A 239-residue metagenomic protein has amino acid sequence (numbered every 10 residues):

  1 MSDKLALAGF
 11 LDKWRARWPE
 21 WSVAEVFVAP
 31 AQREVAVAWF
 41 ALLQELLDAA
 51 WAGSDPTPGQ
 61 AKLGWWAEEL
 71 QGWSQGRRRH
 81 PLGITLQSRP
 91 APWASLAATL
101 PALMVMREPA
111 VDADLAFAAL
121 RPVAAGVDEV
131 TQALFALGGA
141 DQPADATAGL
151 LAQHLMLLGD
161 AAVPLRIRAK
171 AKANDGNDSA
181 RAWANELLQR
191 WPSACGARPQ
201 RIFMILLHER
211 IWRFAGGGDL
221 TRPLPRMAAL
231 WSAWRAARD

Functional and structural regions predicted by a protein language model:
M1-E68, G72-T85, L96, L100 (+4 more regions): Catalytic cores of Mg2+-dependent Asp-rich isoprenoid enzymes
P90-W93: Long, charge-dense
A102-A113: Acidic/His metal-coordination segments adjacent to aromatic residues that form catalytic metal sites in metalloenzymes
